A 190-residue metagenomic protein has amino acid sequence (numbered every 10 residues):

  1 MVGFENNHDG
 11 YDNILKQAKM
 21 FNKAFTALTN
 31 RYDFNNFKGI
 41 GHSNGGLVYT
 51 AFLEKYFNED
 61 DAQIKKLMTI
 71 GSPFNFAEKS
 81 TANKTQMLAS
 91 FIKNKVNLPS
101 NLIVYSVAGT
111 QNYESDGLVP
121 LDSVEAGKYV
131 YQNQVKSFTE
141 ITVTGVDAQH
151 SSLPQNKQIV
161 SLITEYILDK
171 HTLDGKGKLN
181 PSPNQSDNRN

Functional and structural regions predicted by a protein language model:
M1-I40, G46-N190: Lipid deacylating catalytic domains
